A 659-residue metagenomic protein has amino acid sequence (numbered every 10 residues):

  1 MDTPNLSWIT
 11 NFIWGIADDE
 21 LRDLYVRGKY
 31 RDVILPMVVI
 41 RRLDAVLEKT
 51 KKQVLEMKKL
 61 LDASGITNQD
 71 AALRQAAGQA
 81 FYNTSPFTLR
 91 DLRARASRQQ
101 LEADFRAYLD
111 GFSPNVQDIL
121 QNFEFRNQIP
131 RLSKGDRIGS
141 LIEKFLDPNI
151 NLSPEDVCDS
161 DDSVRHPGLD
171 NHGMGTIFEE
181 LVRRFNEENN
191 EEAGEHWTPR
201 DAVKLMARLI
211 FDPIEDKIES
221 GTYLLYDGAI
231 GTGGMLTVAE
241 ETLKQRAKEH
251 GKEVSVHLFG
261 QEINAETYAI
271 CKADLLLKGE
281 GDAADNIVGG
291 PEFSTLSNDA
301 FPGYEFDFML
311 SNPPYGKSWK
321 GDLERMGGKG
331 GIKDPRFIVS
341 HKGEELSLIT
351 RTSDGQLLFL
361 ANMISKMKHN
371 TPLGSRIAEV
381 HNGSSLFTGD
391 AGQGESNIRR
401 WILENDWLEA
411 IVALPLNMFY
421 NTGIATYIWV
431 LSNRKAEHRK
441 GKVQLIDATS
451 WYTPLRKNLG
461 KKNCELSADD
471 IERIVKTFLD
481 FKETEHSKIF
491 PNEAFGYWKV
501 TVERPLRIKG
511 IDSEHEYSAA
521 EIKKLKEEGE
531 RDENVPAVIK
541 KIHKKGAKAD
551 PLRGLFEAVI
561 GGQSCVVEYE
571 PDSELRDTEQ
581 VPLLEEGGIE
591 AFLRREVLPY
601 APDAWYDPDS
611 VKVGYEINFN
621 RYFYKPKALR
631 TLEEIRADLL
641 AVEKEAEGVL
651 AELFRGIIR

Functional and structural regions predicted by a protein language model:
M1-I214, A283-T295, A300, A413-L416 (+3 more regions): Non-catalytic, mostly N-terminal accessory regions of nucleic-acid modification and defense proteins
L24, K320-D354, S384-G394, P415-N421 (+3 more regions): Short, contiguous acidic/charged loop-to-helix segments that flank catalytic cores in large enzymes
K29-R42, K272, E344-L431, L639: Conserved Class I SAM-dependent methyltransferase catalytic core
N186, H250-E253, A283-G290, R336-G343 (+3 more regions): Short acidic (Asp/Glu) and glycine-rich catalytic loops that position anionic groups and cofactors
E192-S311, G316-G331, L357, N382-S384 (+7 more regions): Conserved S-adenosyl-L-methionine
T237, A269, S311-P313, L357-A361 (+13 more regions): Feature representing long, continuous alpha-helical segments
K244, L276, E280, P314 (+16 more regions): Hydrophobic alpha-helix feature that most strongly marks membrane-spanning transmembrane helices and their immediate
Y420-S518: Flexible, glycine-/basic-rich loop-and-beta segments that form/coincide with the SAM-dependent methyltransferase
